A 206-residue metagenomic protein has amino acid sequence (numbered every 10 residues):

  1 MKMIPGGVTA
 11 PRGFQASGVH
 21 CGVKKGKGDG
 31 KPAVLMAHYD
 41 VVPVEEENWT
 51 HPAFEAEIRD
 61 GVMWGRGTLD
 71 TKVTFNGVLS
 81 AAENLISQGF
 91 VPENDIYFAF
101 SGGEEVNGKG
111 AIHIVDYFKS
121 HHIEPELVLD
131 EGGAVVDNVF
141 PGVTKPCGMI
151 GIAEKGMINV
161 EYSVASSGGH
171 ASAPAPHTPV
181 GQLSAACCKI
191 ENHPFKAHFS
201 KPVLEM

Functional and structural regions predicted by a protein language model:
M1-R66, L85-P92: Acidic/His- and Gly-rich active-site-bordering loop/insert found across diverse amide/peptide-bond hydrolases
C21, N159-S163: Beta-strand secondary-structure signal
M63, L69-M149: Acidic/histidine-rich catalytic neighborhood of metal-dependent amide-processing enzymes
L69, S166-S172: A generic structural motif
F100, V164-S166: Short, structured patches in soluble enzyme cores that scaffold and shape functional sites
F118-H121, E126-L127, A134-K145, G151-N159 (+1 more regions): Acidic-enriched catalytic cores of C-N bond-cleaving enzymes acting on peptides and small amides
